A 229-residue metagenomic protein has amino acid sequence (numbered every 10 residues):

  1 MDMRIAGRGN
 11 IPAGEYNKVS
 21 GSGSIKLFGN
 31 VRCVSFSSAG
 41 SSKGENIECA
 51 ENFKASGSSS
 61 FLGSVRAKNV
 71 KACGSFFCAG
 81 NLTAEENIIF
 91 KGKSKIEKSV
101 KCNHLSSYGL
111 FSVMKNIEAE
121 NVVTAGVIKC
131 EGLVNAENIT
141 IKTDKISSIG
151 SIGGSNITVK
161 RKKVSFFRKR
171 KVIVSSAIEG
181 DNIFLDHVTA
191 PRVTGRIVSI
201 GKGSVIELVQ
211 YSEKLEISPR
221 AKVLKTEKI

Functional and structural regions predicted by a protein language model:
M1-I229: Extended beta-solenoid/beta-helix repeat architectures
